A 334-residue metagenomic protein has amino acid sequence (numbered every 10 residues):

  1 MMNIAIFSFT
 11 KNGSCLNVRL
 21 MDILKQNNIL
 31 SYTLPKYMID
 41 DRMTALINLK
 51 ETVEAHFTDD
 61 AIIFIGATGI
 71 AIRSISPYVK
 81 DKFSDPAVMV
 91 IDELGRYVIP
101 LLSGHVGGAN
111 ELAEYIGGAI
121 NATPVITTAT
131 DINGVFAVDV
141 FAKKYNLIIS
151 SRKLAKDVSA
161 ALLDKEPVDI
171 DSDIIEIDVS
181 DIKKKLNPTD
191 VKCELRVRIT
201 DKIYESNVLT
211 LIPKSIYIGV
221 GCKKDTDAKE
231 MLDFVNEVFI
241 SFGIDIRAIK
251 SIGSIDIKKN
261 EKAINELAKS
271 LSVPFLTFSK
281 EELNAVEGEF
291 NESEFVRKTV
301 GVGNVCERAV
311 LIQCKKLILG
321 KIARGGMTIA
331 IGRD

Functional and structural regions predicted by a protein language model:
M1-I6: Extreme N-terminal starter segment of soluble prokaryotic enzymes
F9-L30, Y37-M38, M43-N48, T52-N110 (+3 more regions): Conserved mixed alpha/beta catalytic, RNA-binding, or beta-rich assembly cores of soluble enzyme, regulatory
L30-Y32, V125, P274-F278: General small-molecule cofactor/ligand-binding pocket signal
N236, G253-R308, C314-L317, K321-M327: C-terminal non-catalytic interaction/assembly regions of soluble proteins
